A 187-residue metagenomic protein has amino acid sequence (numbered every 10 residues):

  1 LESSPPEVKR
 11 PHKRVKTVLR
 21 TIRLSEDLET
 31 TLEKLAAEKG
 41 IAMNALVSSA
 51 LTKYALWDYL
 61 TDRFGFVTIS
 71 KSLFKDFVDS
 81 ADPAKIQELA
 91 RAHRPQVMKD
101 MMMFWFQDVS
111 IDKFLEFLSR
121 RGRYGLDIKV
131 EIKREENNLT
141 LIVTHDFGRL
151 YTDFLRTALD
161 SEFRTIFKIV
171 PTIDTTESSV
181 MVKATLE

Functional and structural regions predicted by a protein language model:
L1-E26: Short Lys/Arg-rich basic patches
A36: The alpha-helix within a helix-turn-helix
I41-G65: Short, basic amphipathic alpha-helical segments that act as recognition/interaction helices in nucleic-acid-binding
K71-T140: An N-terminal amphipathic alpha-helical segment
E131-T176: Short, hydrophobic/π-rich interface segment
I173-E187: C-terminal edge-of-domain segments
